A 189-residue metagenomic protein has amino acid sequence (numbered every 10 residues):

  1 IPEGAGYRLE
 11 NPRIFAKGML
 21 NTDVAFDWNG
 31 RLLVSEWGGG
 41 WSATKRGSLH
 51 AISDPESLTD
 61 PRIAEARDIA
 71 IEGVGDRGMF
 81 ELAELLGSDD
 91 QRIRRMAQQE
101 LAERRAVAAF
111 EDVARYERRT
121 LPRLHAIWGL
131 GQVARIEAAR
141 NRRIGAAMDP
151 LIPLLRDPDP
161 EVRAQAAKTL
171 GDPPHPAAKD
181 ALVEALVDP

Functional and structural regions predicted by a protein language model:
I1-E81: Beta-propeller domains with acidic blade repeats across secreted/periplasmic ectodomains and cytosolic WD/CNH propellers
I1-R8, I14-A16, D23-V24, G30-L32 (+1 more regions): Long hydrophobic segments that form regular secondary structure
N21-V24, L151, P160-L170, A178 (+1 more regions): Extended, hydrophobic alpha-helical segments in both membrane/secreted and soluble proteins
D76-E84, R104-Y116, I136-R156, H175-L186: Amphipathic alpha-helical scaffolding segments comprising HEAT/armadillo-like alpha-solenoid repeats
D89-D90, R118-R119, P158-D159, H175 (+1 more regions): Short inter-helical turns and helix N-cap capping residues of alpha-solenoid HEAT/ARM repeat scaffolds
I93-R94, R123, M148, R163 (+1 more regions): Residue-level detector of extended alpha-helical repeat arrays and alpha-solenoid scaffolds
